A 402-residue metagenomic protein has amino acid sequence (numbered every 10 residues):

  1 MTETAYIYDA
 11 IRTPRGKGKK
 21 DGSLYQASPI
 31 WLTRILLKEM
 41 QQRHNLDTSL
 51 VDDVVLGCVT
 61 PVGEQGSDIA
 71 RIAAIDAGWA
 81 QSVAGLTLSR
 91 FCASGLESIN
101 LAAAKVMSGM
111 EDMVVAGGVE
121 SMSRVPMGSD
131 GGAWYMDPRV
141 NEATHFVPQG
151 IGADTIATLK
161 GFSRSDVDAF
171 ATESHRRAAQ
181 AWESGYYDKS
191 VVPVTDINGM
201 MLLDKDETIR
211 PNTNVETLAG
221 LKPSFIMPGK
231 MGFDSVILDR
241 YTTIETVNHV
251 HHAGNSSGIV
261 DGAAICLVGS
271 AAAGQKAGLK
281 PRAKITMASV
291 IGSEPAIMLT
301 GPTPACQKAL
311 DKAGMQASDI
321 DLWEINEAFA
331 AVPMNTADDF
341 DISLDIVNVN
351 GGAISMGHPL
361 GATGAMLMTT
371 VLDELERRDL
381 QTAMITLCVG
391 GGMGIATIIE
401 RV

Functional and structural regions predicted by a protein language model:
M1-G18: N-terminal amphipathic/basic leader segments beginning at the initiator methionine
I11-P14, Y25-W31, I35, R43-N45 (+4 more regions): N-terminal extracellular/periplasmic Venus flytrap/periplasmic-binding protein-like
T13, K17-K20, A103-K160, M227-K230: Glycine-rich loop/linker segments at domain edges
R15-Q42, T60-G63, L86-N100, D112 (+8 more regions): Active-site pocket-shaping loop/turn-to-helix segments
L24-V114, V119-Y135, V191-K205, A296-I297 (+1 more regions): Conserved beta-ketoacyl condensing-enzyme motif
C58-D112, T144-I151, A219-G258, D339-M366 (+2 more regions): Conserved catalytic cysteine-centered active-site region of acyl-thioester-dependent Claisen-condensing enzymes
L88-V119, A157-Y187, I265-A272, A337-D338 (+2 more regions): Active-site-proximal alpha-helical scaffold in enzymes
